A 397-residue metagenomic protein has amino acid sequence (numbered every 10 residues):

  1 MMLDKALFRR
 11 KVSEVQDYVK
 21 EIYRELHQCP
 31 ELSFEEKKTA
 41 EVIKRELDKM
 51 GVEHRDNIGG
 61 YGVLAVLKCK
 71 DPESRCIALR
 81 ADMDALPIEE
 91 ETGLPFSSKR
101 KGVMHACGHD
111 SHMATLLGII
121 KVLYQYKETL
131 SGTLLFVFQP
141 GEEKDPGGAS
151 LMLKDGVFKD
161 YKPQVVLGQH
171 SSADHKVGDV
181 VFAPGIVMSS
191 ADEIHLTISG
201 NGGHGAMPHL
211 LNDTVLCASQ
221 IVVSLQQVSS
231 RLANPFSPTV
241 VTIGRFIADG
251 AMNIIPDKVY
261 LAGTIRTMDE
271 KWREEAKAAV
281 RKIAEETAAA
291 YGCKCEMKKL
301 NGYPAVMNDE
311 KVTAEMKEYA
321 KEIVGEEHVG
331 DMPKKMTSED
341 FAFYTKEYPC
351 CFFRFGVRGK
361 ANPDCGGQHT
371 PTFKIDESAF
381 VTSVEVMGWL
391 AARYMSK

Functional and structural regions predicted by a protein language model:
M2-H105, A114-L117, K121-L130: Acidic/His- and Gly-rich active-site-bordering loop/insert found across diverse amide/peptide-bond hydrolases
L26, A65, L79, H109 (+8 more regions): Divalent metal-coordination and catalytic microenvironments
C29-F34, A85-P87, K144, D249-M252 (+1 more regions): Short, small-residue-enriched loops and turns at beta-alpha junctions that line or gate enzyme active sites
A78-R80, I194, F352-R358: Non-cysteine beta-strand/loop elements that form the S-adenosyl-L-methionine
L86-I88, T92-M104, S111, L117 (+2 more regions): Histidine/acidic-residue-rich, glycine-tolerant segments that coordinate divalent metal ions
L216-K397: Metal-dependent amide/peptide-bond hydrolase catalytic core, centered on the "pita-bread" metallohydrolase fold
